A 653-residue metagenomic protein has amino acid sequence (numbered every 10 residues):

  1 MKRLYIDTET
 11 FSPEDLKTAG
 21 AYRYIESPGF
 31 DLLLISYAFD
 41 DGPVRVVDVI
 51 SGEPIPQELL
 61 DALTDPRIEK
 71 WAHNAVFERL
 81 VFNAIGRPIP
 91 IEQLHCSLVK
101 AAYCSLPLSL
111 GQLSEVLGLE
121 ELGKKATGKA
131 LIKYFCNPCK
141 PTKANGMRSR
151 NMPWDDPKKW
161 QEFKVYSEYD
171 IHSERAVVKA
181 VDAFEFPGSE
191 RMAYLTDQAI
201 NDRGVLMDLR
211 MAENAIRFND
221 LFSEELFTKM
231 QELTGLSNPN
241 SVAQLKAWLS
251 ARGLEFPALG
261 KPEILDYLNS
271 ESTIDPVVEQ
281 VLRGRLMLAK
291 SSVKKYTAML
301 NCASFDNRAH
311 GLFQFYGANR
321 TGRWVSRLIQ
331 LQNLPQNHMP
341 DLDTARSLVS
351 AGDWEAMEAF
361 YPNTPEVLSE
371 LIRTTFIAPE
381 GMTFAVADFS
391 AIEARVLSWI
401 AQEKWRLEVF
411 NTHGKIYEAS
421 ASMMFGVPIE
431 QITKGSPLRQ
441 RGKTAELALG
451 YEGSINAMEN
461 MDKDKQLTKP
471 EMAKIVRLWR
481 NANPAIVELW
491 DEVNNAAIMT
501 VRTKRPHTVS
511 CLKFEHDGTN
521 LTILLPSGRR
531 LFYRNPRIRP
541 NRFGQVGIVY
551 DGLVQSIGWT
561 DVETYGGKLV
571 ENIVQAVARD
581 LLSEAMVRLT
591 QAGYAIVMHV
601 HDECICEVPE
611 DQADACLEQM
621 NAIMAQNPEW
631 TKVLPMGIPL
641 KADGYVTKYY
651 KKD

Functional and structural regions predicted by a protein language model:
M1-K2, L60-T64, V367-T383, V587-Q591: A short acidic-Thr-Gly-centered motif at the start of a beta-strand
M1-S109, V116, D306, G322 (+3 more regions): Conserved RNase H-like, two-metal-ion catalytic cores of nucleic-acid enzymes
M1-T10, E14-L16, S27-G29, L34-S36 (+9 more regions): Conserved "right-hand" nucleotidyltransferase catalytic core of DNA-directed polymerases
G20-R23, G29-D31, L342, E393-V427 (+1 more regions): Metal-dependent catalytic core segments for phosphate chemistry
V181-A193, L581-C604: Active-site palm subdomain of RNA-directed nucleic acid polymerases
I416-S436, G544-G593, V597: Generic long, charged, amphipathic alpha-helical segments
I605-P609: Short hydrophobic/aromatic beta-strand micro-patches that form the beta-sheet surface supporting nucleotide- or nucleic
C616-A625: Short amphipathic alpha-helices in soluble, non-transmembrane regions that often serve as interface/regulatory elements
